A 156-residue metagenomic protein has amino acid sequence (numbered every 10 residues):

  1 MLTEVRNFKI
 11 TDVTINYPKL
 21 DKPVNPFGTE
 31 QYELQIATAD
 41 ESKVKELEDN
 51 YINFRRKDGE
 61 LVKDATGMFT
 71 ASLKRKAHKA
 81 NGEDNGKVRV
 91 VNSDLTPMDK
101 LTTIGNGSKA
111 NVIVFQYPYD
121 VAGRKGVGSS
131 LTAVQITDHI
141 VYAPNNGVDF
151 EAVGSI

Functional and structural regions predicted by a protein language model:
M1-E4, I140-I156: Acidic, gly/ser/pro-rich intrinsically disordered tails
M1-N81: OB-fold ssDNA-binding interfaces and closely related basic DNA-contact patches used across DNA replication/repair
Y32-L34, V112, T132: Hydrophobic residues positioned within well-ordered beta-strands of beta-sheet architectures
T38-D40, Q116-P118, D138: Beta-strand elements of well-folded, non-transmembrane domains
Y51, G86-R89, G126-T132: "Short basic amphipathic alpha-helical interaction patches in structured regions
R75-S93: Short, basic/aromatic beta-hairpin or loop at an interaction surface
V91-A110, Y117-G128: Exposed beta-sheet edge/beta-hairpin loop segments within beta-rich domains
V121-V141: OB-fold/S1-family single-stranded nucleic acid-binding modules
